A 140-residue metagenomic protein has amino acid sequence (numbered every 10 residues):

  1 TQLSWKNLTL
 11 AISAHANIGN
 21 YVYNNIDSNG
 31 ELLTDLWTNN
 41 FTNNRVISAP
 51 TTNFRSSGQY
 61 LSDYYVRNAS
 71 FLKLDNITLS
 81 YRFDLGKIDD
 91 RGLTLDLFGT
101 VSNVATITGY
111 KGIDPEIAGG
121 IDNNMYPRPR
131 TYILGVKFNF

Functional and structural regions predicted by a protein language model:
Q2, A11-S13: Predominantly transmembrane beta-strands of Gram-negative outer membrane beta-barrel pores used for transport
Q2-S4, S80-D84, K137-N139: Transmembrane beta-barrel domains of outer membrane proteins
N7-A11, G86-K87: Repeated loop/turn-to-beta-strand initiation elements of outer-membrane beta-barrel proteins
T9, I18-V22, A105-T108: Flexible loop/turn segments at secondary-structure boundaries
T9-A11, D96-F98, I133-G135: Residue-level detector of the transmembrane beta-barrel scaffold of outer-membrane proteins
H15-V101: Extracytoplasmic gating/loop element in the C-terminal half of outer-membrane beta-barrel translocons and assembly
S57-Q59, T106-F140: C-terminal beta-signal and terminal closure region of outer-membrane beta-barrel proteins
